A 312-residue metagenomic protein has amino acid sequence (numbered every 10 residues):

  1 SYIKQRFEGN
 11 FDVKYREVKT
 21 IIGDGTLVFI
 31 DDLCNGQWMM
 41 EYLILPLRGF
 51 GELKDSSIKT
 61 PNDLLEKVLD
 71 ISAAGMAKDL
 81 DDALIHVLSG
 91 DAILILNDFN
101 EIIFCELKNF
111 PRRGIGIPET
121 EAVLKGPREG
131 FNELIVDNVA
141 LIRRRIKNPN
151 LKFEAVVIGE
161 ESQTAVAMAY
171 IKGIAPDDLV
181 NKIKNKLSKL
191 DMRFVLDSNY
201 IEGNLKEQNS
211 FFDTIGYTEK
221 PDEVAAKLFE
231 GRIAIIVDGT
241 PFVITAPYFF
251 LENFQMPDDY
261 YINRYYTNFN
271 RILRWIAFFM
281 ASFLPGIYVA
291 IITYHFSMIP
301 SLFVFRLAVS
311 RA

Functional and structural regions predicted by a protein language model:
S1-F283, I287, M298-V309: Membrane-embedded alpha-helical signal segments
T293-S297: Long, contiguous, structured domain-core segments that constitute the functional module of a protein
